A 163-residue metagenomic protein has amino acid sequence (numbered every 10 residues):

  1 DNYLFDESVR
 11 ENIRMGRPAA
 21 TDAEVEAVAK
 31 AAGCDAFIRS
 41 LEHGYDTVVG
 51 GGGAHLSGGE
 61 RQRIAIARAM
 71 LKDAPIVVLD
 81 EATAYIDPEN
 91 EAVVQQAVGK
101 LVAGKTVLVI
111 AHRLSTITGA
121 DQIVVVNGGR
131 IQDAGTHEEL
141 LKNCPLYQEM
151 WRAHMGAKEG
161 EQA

Functional and structural regions predicted by a protein language model:
R10-G51, Q95, G99, G104: ABC ATPase nucleotide-binding domain helical subdomain, centered on the C-loop/LSGGQ "ABC signature"
D35-I64, I86, G156-A163: ABC-fold ATPase nucleotide-binding domain signature/coupling loops
S40, G44, Q96, T118-A163: C-terminal portion of ABC ATPase nucleotide-binding domains
I66, I110: Hydrophobic anchor residue at the start of the ABC signature
L71-P75, G104: A short, proline-enriched helix->beta-strand linker immediately N-terminal to the Walker B motif in ABC-type P-loop
V77-E81: Catalytic Walker B motif of ABC-type/P-loop ATPase nucleotide-binding domains
A84-A97: Conserved D-loop/post-Walker B switch-helix segment of ABC ATPase nucleotide-binding domains
K100-V109, I117: Conserved catalytic loops of ABC-family nucleotide-binding domains
